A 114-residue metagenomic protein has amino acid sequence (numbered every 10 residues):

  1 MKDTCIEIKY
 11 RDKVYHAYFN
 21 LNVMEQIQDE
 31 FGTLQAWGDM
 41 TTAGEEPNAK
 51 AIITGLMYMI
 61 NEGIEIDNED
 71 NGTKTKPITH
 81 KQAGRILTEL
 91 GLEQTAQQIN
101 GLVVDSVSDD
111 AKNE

Functional and structural regions predicted by a protein language model:
M1-K9, D29-E45, N68-E114: Charged interaction scaffolds used for protein-protein
R11-K13: Short strand-coil-strand connectors
Y18-F19: Short linear motifs in exposed loops
E25-I27: Short Gly/aromatic-enriched secondary-structure transition segments
P47-A49: Active-site- and interface-proximal helix/loop "cap" or "latch" segments in soluble metabolic and energy-transducing
A51-E62: Short, hydrophobic/amphipathic alpha-helical patches that form generic packing surfaces within helical domains
I64-I66: N-terminal targeting peptides, primarily Sec-dependent signal peptides and immediately adjacent pre/propeptide regions
